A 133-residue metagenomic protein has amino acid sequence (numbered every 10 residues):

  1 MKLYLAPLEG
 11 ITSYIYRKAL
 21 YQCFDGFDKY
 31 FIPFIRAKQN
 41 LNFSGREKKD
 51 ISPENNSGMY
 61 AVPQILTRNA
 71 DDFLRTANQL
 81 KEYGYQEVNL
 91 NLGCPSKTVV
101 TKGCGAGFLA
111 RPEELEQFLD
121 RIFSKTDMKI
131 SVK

Functional and structural regions predicted by a protein language model:
M1-L3, G26-D28, E54-A61, G84-V88 (+1 more regions): Short, well-ordered coil/turn segments that N-cap beta-strands
L3-Y4, E9, Y14-I15, Q117-R121 (+1 more regions): Alpha/beta catalytic cores of nucleotide-metabolism and tRNA/nucleoside-modifying enzymes
L8-Q79: Glycine-rich, positively charged N-terminal anion/phosphate-binding segment
C23, Q79, Y83, R121-T126: Alpha-helical structural signal in soluble globular domains
I32, Q86-P95: Non-cysteine beta-strand/loop elements that form the S-adenosyl-L-methionine
R36-L41, L92-P112: Glycine-rich, proline-tolerant flexible connector loops at the mouths of alpha/beta enzymes
I51-V62, A106-V132: Alpha-helix-loop-beta-strand connector modules within alpha/beta enzyme cores
